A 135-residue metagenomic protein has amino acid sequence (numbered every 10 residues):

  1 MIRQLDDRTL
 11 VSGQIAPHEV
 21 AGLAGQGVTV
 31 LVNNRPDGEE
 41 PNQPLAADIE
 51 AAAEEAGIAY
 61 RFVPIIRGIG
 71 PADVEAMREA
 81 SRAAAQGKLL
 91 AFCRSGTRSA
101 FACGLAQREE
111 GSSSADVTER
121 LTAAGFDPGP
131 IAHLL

Functional and structural regions predicted by a protein language model:
M1-L89, F101-L135: Cys-dependent protein tyrosine phosphatase-like superfamily
C93: Short cysteine clusters
